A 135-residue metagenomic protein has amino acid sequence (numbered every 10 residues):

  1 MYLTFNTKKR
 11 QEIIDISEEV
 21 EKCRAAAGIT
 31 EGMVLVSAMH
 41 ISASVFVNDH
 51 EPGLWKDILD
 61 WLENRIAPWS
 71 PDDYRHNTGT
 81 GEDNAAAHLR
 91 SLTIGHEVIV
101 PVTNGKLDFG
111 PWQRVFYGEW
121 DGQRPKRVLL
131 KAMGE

Functional and structural regions predicted by a protein language model:
M1-E135: Active-site histidine-anchored catalytic micro-motif
